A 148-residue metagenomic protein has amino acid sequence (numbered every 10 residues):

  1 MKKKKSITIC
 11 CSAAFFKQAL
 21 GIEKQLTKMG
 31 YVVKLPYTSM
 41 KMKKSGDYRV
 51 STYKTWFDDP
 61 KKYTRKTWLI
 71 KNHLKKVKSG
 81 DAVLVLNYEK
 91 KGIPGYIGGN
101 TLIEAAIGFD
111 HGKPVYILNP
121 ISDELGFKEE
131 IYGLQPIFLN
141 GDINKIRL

Functional and structural regions predicted by a protein language model:
M1-L148: Conserved catalytic or regulatory cores that recognize and/or transform ribose-phosphate-containing ligands
